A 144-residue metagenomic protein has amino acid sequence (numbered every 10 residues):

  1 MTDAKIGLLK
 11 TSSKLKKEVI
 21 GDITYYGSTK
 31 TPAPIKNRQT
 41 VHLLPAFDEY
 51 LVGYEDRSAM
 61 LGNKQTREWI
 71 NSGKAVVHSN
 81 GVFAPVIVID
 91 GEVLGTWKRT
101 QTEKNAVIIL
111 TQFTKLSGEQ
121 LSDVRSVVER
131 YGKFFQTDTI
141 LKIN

Functional and structural regions predicted by a protein language model:
M1-N144: Long, charged, low-complexity, helical-prone intrinsically disordered regions
